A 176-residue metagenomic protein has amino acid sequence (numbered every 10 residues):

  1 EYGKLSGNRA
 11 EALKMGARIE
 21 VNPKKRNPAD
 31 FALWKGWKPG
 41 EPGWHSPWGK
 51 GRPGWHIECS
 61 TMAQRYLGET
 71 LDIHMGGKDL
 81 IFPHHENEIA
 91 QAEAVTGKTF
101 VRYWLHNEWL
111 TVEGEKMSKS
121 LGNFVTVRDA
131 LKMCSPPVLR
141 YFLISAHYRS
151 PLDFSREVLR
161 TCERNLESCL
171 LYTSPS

Functional and structural regions predicted by a protein language model:
E1-L170: Alpha-helical recognition segments enriched in aromatics with Gly/Pro capping that present substrate-recognition
Y172-S176: Conserved small/polar residues in nucleotide/adenosyl-binding loops
